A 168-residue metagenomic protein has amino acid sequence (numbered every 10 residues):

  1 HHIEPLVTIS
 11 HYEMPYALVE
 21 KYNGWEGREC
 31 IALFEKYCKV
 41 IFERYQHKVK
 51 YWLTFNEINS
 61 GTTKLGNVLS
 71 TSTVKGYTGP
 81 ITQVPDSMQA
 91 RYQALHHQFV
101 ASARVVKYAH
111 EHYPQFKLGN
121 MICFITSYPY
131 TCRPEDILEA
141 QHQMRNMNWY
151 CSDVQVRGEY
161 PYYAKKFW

Functional and structural regions predicted by a protein language model:
H1-W168: Non-catalytic scaffold segments within catalytic domains of secreted glycoside hydrolases
